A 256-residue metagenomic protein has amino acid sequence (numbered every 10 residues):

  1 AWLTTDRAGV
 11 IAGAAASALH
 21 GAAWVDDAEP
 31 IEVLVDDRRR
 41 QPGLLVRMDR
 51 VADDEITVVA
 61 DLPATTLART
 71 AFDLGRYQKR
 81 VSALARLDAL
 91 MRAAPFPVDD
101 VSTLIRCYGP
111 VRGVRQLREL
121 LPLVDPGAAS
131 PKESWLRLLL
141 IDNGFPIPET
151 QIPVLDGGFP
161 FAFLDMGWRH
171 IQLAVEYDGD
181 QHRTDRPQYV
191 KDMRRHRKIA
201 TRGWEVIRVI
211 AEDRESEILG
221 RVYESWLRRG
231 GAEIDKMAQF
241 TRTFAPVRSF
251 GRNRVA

Functional and structural regions predicted by a protein language model:
A1-G113, E149, L227-A256: Short gly/ser-rich loop at a beta-strand->alpha-helix junction or flexible surface loop bordering the NTP-binding
M91-A256: Surface segments flanking catalytic/ligand-binding clefts of nucleic-acid enzymes
